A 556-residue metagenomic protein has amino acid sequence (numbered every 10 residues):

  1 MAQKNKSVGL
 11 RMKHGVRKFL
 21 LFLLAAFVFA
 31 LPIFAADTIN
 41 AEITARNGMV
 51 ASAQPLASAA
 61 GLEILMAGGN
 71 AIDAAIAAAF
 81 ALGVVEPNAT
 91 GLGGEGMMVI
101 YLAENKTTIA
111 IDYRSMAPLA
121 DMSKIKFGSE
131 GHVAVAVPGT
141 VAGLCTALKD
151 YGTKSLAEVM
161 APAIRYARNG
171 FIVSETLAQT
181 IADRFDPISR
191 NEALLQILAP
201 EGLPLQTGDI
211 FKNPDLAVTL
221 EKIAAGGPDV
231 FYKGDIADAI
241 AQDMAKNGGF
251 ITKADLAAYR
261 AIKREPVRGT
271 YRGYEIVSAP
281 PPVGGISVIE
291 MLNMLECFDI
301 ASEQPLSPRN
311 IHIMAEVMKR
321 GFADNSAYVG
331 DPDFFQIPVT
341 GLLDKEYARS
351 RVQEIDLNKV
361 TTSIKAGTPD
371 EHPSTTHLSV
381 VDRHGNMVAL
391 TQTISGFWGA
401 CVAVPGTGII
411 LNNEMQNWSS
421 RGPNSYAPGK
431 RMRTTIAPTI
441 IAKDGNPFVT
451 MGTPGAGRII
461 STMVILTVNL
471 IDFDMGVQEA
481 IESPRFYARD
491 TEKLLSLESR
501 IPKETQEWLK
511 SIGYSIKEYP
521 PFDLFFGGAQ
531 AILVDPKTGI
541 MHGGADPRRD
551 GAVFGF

Functional and structural regions predicted by a protein language model:
N5-L23: Bacterial N-terminal signal peptides that target proteins for export
L20-P32: Bacterial N-terminal signal peptides
A36-A59, E63, G69-G226, F231-K233 (+4 more regions): Noncatalytic scaffold domains of N-terminal-nucleophile
V84-Y101, N105, I109, F250-T252 (+3 more regions): Active-site rim segments in enzyme catalytic domains, especially the processed small/beta chain of N-terminal
K263, H372-T375, T434-I436: Short, small/polar residue-rich loop motifs at catalytic or cofactor-binding pockets
C297-I394, T407: Internal maturation/activation junctions in enzymes
K430, M463, D472-D523: Extended C-terminal subregions enriched in glycine
